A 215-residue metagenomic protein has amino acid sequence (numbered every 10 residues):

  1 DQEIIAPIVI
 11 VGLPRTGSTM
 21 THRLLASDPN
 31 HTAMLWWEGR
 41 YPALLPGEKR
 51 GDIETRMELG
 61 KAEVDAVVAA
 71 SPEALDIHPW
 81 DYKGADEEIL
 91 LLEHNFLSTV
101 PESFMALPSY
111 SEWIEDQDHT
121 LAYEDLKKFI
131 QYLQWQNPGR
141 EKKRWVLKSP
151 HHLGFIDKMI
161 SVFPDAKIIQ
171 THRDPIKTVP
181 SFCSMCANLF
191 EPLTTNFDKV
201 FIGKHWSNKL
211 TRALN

Functional and structural regions predicted by a protein language model:
D1-A6: Extreme N-terminal, non-catalytic leader segments that precede Walker-type/kinase nucleotide-binding cores
I8, T32, K167-I169: Hydrophobic/aromatic beta-strand patches that form the interior of the parallel beta-sheet core in alpha/beta enzyme
I8-I10, V146-K148: Extended hydrophobic secondary-structure segments that form protein cores and membrane-embedded regions
V9-P29: Glycine-rich phosphate-binding P-loop
S27-W37: Post-Walker A helix-loop "phosphate-sensing" segment adjacent to the P-loop in P-loop NTPases
W37-Y41, H172-P175: Short, acidic/turn-prone active-site loops that include or flank metal/cofactor- and phosphate-binding residues
R40-W145: PAPS-dependent sulfation machinery
D116-K143, S149-V162, A166-N215: PAPS-dependent sulfotransferase catalytic domain
